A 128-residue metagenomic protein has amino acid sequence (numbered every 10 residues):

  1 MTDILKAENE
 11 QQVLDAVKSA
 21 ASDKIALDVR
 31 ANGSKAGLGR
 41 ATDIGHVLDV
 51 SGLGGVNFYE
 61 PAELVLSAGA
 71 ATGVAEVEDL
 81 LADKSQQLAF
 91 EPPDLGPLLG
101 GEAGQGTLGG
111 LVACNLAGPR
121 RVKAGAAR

Functional and structural regions predicted by a protein language model:
M1-L27, V50-G104, L111-V112, L116-R128: N-terminal glycine-rich flavin-associated loop
V29-K35: Glycine-rich beta-strand-to-loop/alpha-helix junction loops that act as flexible
A36-T42: Short glycine-biased active-site loop of nucleotidyltransferases that positions the nucleotide triphosphate and helps
D43-L48: Short, well-ordered secondary-structure micro-motifs within conserved domains or adaptor modules
